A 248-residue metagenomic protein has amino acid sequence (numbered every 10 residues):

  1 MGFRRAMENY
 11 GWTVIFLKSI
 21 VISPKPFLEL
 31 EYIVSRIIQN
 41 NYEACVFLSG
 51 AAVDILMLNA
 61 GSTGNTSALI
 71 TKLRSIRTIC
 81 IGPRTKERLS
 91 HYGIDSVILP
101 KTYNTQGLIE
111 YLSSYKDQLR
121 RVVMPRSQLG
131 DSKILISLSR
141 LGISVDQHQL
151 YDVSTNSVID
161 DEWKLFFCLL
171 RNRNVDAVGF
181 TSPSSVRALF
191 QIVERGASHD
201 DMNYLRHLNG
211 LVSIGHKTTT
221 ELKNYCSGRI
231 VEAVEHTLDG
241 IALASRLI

Functional and structural regions predicted by a protein language model:
M1-I248: Signature of uroporphyrinogen-III synthase
